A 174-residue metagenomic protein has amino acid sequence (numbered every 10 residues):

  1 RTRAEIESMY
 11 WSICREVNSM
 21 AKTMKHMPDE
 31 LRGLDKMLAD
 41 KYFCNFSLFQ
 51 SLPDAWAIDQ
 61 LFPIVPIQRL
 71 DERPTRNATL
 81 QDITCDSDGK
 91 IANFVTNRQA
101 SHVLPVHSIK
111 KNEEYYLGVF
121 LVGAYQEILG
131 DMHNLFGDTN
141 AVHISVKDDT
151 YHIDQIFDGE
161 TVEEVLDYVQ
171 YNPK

Functional and structural regions predicted by a protein language model:
R1-K174: Charged (often Lys/Glu-rich) extended helix/loop segments that serve as interaction or gating elements
